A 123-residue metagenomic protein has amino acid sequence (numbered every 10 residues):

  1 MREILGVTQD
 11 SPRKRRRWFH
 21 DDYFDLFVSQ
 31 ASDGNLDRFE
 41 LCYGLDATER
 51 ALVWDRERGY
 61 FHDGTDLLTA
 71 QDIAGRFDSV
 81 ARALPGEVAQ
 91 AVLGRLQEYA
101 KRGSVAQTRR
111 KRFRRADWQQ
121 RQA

Functional and structural regions predicted by a protein language model:
M1-R13: Short N-terminal edge-element motif at the start of the domain
E3, F19, R50, R56-E57: Central antiparallel beta-sheet cores of small beta-barrel/beta-sandwich binding domains
D10-A51: Amphipathic, interaction-prone secondary-structure segments
D55-A123: Mixed-charge, Lys/Arg-enriched low-complexity segments
